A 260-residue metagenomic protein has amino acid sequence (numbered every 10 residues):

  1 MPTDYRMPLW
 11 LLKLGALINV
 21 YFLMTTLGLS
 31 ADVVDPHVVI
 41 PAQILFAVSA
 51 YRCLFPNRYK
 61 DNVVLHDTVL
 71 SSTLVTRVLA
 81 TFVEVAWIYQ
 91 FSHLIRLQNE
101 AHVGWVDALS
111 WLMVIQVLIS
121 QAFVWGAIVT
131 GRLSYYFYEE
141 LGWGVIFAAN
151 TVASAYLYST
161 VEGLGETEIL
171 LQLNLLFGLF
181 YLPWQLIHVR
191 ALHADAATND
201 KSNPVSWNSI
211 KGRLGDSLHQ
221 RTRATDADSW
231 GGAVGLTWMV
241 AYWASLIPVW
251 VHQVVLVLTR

Functional and structural regions predicted by a protein language model:
T3-A31: First transmembrane helix
K13-F22, T151-R260: C-terminal transmembrane-bundle signature of multipass membrane proteins, characterized by strong activation on
F22-L29, C53-K60, V78-S110, V117-V129 (+1 more regions): Internal transmembrane alpha-helix with an interfacial aromatic "cap," most often the third helix
D32-I44, A101-V114, L164-L173: Membrane-interfacial loop-to-transmembrane alpha-helix junctions, especially the N-terminal start
L45-Y51, V114-G126, L179-W184: Aromatic-anchored segments of alpha-helical transmembrane domains
S49-V75: Helix-loop junctions on the outward
V69-F82, G231: Short aromatic-rich membrane-water interface segments that cap or initiate transmembrane helices in multi-pass membrane
E140-N150: Extended amphipathic alpha-helical segments with heptad-repeat/coiled-coil character used for oligomerization, fusion
